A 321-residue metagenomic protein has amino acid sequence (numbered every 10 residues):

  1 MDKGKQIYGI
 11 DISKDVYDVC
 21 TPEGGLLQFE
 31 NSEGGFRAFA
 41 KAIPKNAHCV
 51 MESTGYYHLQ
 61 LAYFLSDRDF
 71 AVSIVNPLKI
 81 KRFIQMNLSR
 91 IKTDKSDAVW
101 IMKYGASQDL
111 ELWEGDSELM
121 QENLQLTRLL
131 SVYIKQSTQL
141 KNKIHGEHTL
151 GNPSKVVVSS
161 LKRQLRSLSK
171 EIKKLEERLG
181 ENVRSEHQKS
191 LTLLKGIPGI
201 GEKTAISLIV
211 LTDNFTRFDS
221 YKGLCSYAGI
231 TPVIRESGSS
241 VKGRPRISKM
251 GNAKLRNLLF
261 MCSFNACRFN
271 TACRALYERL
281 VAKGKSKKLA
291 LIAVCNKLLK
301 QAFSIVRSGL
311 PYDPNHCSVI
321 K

Functional and structural regions predicted by a protein language model:
D2-P22, I101: Gly/Thr-rich phosphate-binding beta-strand-loop-beta motif of the actin/hexokinase/Hsp70
G24-H48: Nucleic-acid-processing active sites and adjacent nucleic-acid-binding tracks, predominantly divalent metal-dependent
F29, G34, L208-K283, K287 (+1 more regions): Phosphate-backbone recognition surface of nucleic-acid-processing proteins
A47-Y57: Short glycine-rich phosphate-binding loop at a beta-alpha junction
I74-L193: Long, charge-rich intrinsically disordered scaffolds of nucleic-acid metabolism proteins
S169-G180, R184, K203-T216, N257-S263: Amphipathic, charged-and-aliphatic alpha-helical interface segments that function as noncatalytic docking
P198-E202, L224: Small-residue hinge/turn detector
A272-K321: Acidic, carboxylate-rich catalytic segments that either coordinate divalent cations
